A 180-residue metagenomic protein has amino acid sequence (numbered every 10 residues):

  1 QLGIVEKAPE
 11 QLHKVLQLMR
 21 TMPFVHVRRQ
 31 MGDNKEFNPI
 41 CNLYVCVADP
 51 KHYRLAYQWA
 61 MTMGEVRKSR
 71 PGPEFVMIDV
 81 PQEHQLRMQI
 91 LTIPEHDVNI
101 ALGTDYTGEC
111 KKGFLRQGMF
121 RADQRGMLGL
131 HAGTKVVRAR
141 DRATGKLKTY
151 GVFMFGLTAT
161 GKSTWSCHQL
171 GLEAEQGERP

Functional and structural regions predicted by a protein language model:
Q1-Y150: A noncatalytic interaction/capping subdomain that flanks phosphate/NTP-handling catalytic cores
V137-P180: Glycine-rich phosphate-binding P-loop
